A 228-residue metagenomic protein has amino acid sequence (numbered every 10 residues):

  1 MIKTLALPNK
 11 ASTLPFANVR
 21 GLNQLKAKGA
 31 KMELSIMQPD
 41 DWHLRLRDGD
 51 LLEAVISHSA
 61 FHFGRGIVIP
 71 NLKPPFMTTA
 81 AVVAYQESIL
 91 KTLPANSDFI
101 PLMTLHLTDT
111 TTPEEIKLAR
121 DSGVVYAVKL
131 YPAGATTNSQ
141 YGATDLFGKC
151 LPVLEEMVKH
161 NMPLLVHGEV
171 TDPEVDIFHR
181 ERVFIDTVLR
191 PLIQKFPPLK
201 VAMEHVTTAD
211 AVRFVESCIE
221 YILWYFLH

Functional and structural regions predicted by a protein language model:
M1-M32: Eukaryotic N-terminal low-complexity, Ser/Thr- and Lys/Arg-rich leader segments that predominantly function as
V19, L25-A60: Replace "His-x-His-based motif
G21, L25-M32, A80-L90, R120-V125: Short, composition-biased local secondary-structure segments
A30-M32, T111-L130, T136-H228: Histidine/acidic residue-rich metal-binding segments in metalloenzymes
D40-W42, V55-A81, N96-T108, V124-N138 (+2 more regions): Divalent metal-dependent hydrolysis catalytic cores, especially in the metallo-beta-lactamase
G49, P75-F76, T110, A209: Loop/helix-junction capping segments adjacent to catalytic residues or to phosphate/diphosphate-binding pockets
I56, T79-L90, I116, C150-L154 (+1 more regions): Generic structural signal for well-ordered alpha-helices, preferentially at hydrophobic/aromatic core positions
A60, Q86, L90-L93, R120 (+2 more regions): N-terminal cationic-hydrophobic initiation segments that often serve targeting/anchoring roles
